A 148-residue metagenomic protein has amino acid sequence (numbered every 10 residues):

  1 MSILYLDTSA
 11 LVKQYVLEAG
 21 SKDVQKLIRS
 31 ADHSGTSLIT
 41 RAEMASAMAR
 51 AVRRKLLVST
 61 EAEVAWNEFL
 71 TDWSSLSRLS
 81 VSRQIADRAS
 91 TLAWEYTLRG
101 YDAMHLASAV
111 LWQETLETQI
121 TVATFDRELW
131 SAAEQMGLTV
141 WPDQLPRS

Functional and structural regions predicted by a protein language model:
M1-T40, A51-V64, Q144-S148: Short, well-structured N-terminal submotif of metal-dependent ribonuclease cores
S2-I3, A107, L111-S148: Acidic, PIN/NYN-like endoribonuclease modules and their adjacent C-terminal/linker elements
L6, T36, S80, G100-A103 (+1 more regions): Short beta-strand scaffold positions
A31-S34, S75-S77, L116-T121: Short active-site oxyanion
R41, S74-Y96, A103-S108: Acidic catalytic patch
A47-S82: Helix-adjacent hinge/juxtasegments
